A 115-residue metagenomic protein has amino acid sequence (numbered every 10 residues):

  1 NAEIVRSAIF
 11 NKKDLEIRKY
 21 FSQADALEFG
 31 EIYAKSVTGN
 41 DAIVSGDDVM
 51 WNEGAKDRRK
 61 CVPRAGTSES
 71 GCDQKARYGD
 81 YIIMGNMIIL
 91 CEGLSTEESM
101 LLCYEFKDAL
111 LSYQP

Functional and structural regions predicted by a protein language model:
N1-A76: Short, solvent-exposed recognition patches
W51-P115: A short, solvent-exposed beta-edge/loop patch
